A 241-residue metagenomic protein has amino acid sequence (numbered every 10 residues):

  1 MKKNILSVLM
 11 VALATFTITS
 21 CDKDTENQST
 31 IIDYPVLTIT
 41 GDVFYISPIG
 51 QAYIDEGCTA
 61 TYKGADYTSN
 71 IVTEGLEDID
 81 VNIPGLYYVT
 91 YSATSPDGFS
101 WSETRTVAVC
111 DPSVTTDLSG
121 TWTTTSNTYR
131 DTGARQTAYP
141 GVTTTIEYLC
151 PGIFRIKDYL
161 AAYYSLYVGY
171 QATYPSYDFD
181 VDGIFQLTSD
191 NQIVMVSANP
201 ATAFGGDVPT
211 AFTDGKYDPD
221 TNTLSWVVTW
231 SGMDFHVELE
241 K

Functional and structural regions predicted by a protein language model:
M1-V43: Bacterial Sec-dependent N-terminal signal peptides
I32-Y34, V109-D117: Extracellular interdomain linker/stem segments of modular secreted and single-pass surface proteins
D33-D66: Solvent-exposed, low-complexity, repeat-rich "mucin-like" stalks and linkers
S47, E103-V107, V237-L239: Generic detection of short hydrophobic beta-strand segments and adjacent strand-loop junctions
G64-C110: Serine/threonine-rich, repeat-prone extracellular segments and beta-strand-based repeat modules of secreted/surface
S113-K241: Ser/Thr/Gly/Pro-rich, low-complexity flexible regions
